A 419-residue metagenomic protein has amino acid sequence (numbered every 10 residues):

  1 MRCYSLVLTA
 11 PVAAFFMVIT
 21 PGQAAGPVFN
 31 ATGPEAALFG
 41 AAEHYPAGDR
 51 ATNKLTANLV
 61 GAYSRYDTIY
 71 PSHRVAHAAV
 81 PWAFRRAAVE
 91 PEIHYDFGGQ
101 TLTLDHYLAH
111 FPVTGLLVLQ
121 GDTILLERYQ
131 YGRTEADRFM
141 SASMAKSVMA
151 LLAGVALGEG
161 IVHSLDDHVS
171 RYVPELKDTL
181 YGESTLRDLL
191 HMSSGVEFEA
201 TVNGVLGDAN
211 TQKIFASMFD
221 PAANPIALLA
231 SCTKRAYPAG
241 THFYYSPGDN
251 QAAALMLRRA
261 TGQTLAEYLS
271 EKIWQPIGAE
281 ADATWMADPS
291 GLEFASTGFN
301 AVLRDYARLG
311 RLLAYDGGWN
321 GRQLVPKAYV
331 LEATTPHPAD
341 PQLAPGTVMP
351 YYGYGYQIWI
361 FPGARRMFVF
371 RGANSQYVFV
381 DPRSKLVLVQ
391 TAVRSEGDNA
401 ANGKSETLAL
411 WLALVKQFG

Functional and structural regions predicted by a protein language model:
T9-V18: Bacterial N-terminal signal peptides
I19-T134, V162, H191, G195 (+1 more regions): N-terminal leader/targeting segments and the immediately adjacent pre-domain N-terminus
A25-G40, M367-G419: Structured C-terminal helix/loop/strand segments within mature extracytoplasmic catalytic/sensor domains
D122, M140-L165, L189, A253-L257 (+1 more regions): Active-site SXXK
Y129, E135-A136, T201-N203, T211-S290 (+1 more regions): Catalytic-site signature segments of enzymes, centered on catalytic residues
M140, E159-T201, R259-T297, A301: Active-site helix/loop module of the DD-peptidase/beta-lactamase fold, centered on the serine-lysine SxxK catalytic
M192, D249-M256, A295-G318, Q376-A392: Active-site-proximal alpha-helical segments within enzyme catalytic domains
E280-A283, T334-V387: Active-site Gly/Thr loop motif
